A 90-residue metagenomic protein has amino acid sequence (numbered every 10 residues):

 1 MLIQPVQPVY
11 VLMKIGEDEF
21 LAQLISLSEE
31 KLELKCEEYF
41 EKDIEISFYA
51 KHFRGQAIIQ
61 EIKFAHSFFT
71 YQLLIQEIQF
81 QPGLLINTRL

Functional and structural regions predicted by a protein language model:
M1-L90: Structured alpha-helical
